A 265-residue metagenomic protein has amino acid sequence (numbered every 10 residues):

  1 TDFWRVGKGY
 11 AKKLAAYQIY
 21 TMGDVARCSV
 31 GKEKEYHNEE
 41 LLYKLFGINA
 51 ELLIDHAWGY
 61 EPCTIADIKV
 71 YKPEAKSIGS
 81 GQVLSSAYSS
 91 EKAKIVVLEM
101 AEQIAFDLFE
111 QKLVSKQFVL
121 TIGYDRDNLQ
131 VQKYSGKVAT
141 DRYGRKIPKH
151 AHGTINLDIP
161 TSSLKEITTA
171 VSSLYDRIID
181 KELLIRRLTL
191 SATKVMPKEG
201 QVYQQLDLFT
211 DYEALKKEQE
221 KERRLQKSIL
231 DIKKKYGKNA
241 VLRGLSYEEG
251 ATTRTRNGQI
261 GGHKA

Functional and structural regions predicted by a protein language model:
T1-D2, D231: Hydrophobic/aromatic side chains embedded in well-ordered alpha-helices
D2, Y10-L184, G200: DNA-contacting surface of Y-family translesion DNA polymerases
K146-A265: Acidic, metal-coordinating catalytic segment for phosphate/diphosphate chemistry, firing primarily on the Nudix
